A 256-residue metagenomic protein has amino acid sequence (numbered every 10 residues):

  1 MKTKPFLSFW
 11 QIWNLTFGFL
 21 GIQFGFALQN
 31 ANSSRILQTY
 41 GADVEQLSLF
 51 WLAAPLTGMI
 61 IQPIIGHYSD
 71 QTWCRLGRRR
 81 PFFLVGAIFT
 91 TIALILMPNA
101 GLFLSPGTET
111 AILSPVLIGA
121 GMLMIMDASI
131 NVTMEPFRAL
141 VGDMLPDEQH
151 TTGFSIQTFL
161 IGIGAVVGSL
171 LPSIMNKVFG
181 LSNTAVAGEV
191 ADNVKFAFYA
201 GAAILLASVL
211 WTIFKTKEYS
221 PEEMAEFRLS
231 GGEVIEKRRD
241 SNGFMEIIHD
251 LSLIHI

Functional and structural regions predicted by a protein language model:
M1-S8, P106-G107, I112-M122, V132-T133 (+2 more regions): Intracellular loop-helix junctions on the cytosolic face of multi-pass helical membrane proteins
K2-T57, L253-I254: Helix-loop boundary and gating motifs at the non-cytosolic
Q23, A27, L123, D127-E135: Small-residue-rich segments within alpha-helical transmembrane domains of MFS-like 12-TM solute carriers
G41-A42, S69, W73, G142-P146: Short helix-loop-helix connector
I60-R75: Helix-to-loop junctions at the C-terminal end of transmembrane segments in multipass secondary transporters
Q71-A87: Cytoplasmic membrane-interface "Motif A"-like loop-to-helix N-cap segments of 12-TM Major Facilitator Superfamily
L84-I112: C-terminal ends and interior cores of transmembrane alpha-helices in multi-pass membrane transporters/permeases
